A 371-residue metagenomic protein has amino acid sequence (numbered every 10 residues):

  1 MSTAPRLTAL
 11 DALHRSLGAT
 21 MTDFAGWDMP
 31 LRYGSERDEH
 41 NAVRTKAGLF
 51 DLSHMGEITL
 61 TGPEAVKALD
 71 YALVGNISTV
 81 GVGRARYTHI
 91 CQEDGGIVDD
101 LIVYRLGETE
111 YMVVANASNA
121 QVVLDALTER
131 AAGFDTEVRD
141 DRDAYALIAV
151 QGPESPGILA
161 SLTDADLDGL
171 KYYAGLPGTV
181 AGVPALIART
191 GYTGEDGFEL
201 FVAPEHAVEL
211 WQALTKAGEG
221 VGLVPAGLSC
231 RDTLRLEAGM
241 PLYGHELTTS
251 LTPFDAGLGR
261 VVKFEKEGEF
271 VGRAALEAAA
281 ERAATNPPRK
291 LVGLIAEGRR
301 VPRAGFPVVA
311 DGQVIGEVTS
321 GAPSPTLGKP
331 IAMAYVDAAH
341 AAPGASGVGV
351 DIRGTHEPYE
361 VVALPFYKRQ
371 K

Functional and structural regions predicted by a protein language model:
M1-A25, M29-L31, R37, L106-K371: Conserved, structured C-terminal
M1-T88, G96-V98: Acidic, proline/glycine-enriched N-terminal capping motif
E39-V43, D94-I97, L101, G133 (+1 more regions): Membrane-targeting and insertion segments and their boundary/processing signals
L52-E64, Y104-M112, V150: N-terminal glycine-rich flavin-associated loop
N76-T109, V114-R130: Well-ordered mid-protein domain cores that form the structural environment of catalytic cofactors
